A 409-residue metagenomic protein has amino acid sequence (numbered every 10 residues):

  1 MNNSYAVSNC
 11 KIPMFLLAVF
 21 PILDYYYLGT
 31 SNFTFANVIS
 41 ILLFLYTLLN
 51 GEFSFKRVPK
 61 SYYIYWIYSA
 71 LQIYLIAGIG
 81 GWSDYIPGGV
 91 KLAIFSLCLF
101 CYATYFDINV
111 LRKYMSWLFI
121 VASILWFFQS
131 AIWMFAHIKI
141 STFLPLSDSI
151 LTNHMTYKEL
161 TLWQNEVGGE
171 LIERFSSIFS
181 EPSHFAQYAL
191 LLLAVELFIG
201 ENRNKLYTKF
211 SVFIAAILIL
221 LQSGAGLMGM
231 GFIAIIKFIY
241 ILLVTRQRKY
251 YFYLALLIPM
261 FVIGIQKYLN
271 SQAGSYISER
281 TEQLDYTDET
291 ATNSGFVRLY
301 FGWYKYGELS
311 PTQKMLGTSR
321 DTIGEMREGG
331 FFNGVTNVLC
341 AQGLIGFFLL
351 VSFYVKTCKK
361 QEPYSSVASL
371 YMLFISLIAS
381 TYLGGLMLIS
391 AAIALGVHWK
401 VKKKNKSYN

Functional and structural regions predicted by a protein language model:
M1-C10, N50, I393-N409: A juxtamembrane structural motif centered on a specific transmembrane helix
C10, S61-W66, C101-I150: Interfacial loop-to-transmembrane-helix boundary motif in multi-pass membrane proteins
P13-Y25, I41-F100, M372-I375: N-terminal hydrophobic segments of proteins, predominantly signal-anchor/transmembrane helices of inner/organellar
A18-S31, Q72-G78, P87, A225 (+3 more regions): Membrane helix-loop boundary segments at the extracytoplasmic
L28, Q272-Q342: Long extracytoplasmic/lumenal interhelical loops at the membrane interface of multi-pass membrane proteins
K113-K139, L162-Q222, M228-I239: Alpha-helical transmembrane segments of multi-pass inner-membrane proteins
F128-M134, I241-Y286, E308-P311: A membrane-periplasm/extracellular boundary helix in multi-pass inner-membrane enzymes that assemble envelope glycans
N204-T208, G231-I239, L243, R248-Y250 (+4 more regions): Hydrophobic transmembrane alpha-helices and their immediate junctions
